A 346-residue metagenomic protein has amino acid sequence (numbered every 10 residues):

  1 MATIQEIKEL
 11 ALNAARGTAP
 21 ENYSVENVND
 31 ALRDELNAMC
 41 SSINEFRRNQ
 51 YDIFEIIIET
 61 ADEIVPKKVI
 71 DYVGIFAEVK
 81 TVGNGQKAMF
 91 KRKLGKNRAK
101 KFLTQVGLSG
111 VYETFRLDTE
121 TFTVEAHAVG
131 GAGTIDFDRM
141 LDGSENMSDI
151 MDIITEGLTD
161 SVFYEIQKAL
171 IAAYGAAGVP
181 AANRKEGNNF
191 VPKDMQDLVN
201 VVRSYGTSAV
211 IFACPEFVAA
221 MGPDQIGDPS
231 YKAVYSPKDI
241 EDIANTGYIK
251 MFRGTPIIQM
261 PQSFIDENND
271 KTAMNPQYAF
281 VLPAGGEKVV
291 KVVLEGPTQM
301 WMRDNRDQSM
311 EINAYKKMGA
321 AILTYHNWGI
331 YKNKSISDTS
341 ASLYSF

Functional and structural regions predicted by a protein language model:
M1-F54, S340-F346: N-terminal alpha-helical "arm" segments
L10-S24, Y72-F90, D242-M251: N-terminal capping/interface segment
N13-E21, A38-S42, F46, T60-K67 (+4 more regions): Surface-exposed polar/charged interaction patches
V25, Y51, K67-F76, V179 (+2 more regions): Short glycine-rich, low-complexity/disordered patches
R33-N44, G227-F346: Sequence/fold signature of self-assembling virion shell proteins
R48-V129: Assembly/oligomerization interface modules of large self-assembling protein complexes
A128-Y205, S345: Alpha-helical scaffold segments that mediate packing/assembly in large oligomeric complexes
G175-Y248: Extended, solvent-exposed, turn-rich assembly/linker loops in the middle of proteins
